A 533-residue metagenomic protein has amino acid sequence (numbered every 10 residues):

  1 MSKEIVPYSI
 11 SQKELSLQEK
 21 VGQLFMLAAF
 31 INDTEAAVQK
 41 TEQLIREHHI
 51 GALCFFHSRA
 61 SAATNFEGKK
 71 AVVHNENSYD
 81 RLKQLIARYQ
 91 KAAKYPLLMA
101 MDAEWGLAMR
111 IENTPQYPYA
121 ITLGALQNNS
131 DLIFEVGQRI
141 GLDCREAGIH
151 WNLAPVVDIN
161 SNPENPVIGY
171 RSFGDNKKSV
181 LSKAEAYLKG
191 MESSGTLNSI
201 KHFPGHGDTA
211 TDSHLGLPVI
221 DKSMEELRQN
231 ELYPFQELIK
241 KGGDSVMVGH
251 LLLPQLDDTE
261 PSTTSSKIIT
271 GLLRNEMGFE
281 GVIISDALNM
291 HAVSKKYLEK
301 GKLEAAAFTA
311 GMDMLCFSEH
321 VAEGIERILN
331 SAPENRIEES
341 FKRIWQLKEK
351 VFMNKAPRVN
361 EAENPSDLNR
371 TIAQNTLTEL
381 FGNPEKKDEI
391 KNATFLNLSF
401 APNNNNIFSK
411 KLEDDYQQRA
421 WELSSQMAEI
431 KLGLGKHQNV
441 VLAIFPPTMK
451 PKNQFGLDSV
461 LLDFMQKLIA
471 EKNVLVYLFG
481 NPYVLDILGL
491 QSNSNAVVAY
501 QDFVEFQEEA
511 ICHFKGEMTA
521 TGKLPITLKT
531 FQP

Functional and structural regions predicted by a protein language model:
M1-H49, N275, K296-P533: Preference for extracellular/luminal or secreted protein segments
I10, S16, F30-N32, A36-L44 (+6 more regions): Second-shell residues forming the walls of enzyme active-site clefts
M26, I50-S58, I149-D158, G311-L315: Divalent metal-dependent hydrolysis catalytic cores, especially in the metallo-beta-lactamase
L44-E76, W151, P163, I239-T259 (+1 more regions): Short acidic, glycine-rich surface-loop motifs adjacent to enzyme active sites
R59, M99-M109, H150-N160, I200-H206 (+1 more regions): Short glycine-enriched loops at secondary-structure junctions
L98-A100, N152, S199, M247 (+4 more regions): Structural detector of well-ordered beta-strand residues that form the stable sheet scaffold of enzyme domains
P115-N128, S172-G174: A charged helix-plus-loop insertion that forms the helical arch/lid used to bind and gate nucleic-acid substrates
A125-I149, V156-N165, G169-Y170, A184 (+2 more regions): A substrate-binding/cap region within the structured catalytic cores of diverse enzymes
